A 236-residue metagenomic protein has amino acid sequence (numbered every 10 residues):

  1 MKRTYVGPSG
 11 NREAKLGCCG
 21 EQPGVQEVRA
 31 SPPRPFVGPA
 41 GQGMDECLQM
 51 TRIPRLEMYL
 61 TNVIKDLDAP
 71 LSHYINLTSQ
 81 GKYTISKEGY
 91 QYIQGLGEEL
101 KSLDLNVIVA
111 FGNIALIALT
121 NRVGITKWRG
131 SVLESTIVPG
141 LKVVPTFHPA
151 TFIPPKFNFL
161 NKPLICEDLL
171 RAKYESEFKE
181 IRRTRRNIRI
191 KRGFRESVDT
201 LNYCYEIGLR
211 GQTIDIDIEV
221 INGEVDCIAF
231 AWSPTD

Functional and structural regions predicted by a protein language model:
M1-R182: A polyanion-binding, active-site-adjacent surface
S31-P35, G41-D45, T51, R183-D236: Conserved RNase H-like, two-metal-ion catalytic cores of nucleic-acid enzymes
